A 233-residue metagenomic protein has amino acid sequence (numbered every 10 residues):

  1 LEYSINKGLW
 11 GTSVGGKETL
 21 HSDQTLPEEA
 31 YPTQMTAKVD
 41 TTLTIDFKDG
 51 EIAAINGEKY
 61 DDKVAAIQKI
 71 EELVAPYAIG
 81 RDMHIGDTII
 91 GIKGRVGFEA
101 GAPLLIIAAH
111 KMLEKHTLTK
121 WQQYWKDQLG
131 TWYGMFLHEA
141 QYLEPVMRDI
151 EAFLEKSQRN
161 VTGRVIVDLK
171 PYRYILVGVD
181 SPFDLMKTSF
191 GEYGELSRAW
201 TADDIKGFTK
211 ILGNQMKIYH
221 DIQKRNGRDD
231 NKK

Functional and structural regions predicted by a protein language model:
L1-K233: Nucleotide-activated chemistry modules centered on ATP-dependent adenylation/adenylyltransferase
